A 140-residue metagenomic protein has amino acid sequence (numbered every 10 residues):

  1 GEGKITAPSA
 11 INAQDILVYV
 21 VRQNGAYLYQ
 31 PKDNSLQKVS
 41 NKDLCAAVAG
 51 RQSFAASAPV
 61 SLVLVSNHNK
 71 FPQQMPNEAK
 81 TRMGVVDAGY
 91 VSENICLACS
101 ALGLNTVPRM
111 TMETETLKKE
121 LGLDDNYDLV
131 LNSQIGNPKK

Functional and structural regions predicted by a protein language model:
G1-A58, E120: N-terminal amphipathic, basic helical "cap/leader" segment at the start of enzyme domains
A10, T106-R109, D125: Short, surface-exposed helix-loop/turn micro-motifs enriched in polar/charged residues
D15, P59-S61, V130-N132: A residue-level signal for beta-strand positions that form part of recognition/binding surfaces within mature
V18, V60-F71, N77-L117: Small-aliphatic-rich amphipathic alpha-helix that forms the alpha element of a beta-alpha
Q23-G25, K32, V65-N69, G136-P138: Solvent-exposed coil/turn segments that connect beta secondary-structure elements in extracytoplasmic/periplasmic
Y27, S35, F71, E115 (+1 more regions): Flexible, glycine-rich phosphate/dinucleotide-binding loops and adjacent beta-alpha linkers at cofactor/substrate
V48-Q52, A58-S61, S92-L97, P138-K139: Short C-terminal domain-edge/linker segments immediately following a structured domain
G122-K140: A glycine-rich helix N-cap at a beta->alpha junction
